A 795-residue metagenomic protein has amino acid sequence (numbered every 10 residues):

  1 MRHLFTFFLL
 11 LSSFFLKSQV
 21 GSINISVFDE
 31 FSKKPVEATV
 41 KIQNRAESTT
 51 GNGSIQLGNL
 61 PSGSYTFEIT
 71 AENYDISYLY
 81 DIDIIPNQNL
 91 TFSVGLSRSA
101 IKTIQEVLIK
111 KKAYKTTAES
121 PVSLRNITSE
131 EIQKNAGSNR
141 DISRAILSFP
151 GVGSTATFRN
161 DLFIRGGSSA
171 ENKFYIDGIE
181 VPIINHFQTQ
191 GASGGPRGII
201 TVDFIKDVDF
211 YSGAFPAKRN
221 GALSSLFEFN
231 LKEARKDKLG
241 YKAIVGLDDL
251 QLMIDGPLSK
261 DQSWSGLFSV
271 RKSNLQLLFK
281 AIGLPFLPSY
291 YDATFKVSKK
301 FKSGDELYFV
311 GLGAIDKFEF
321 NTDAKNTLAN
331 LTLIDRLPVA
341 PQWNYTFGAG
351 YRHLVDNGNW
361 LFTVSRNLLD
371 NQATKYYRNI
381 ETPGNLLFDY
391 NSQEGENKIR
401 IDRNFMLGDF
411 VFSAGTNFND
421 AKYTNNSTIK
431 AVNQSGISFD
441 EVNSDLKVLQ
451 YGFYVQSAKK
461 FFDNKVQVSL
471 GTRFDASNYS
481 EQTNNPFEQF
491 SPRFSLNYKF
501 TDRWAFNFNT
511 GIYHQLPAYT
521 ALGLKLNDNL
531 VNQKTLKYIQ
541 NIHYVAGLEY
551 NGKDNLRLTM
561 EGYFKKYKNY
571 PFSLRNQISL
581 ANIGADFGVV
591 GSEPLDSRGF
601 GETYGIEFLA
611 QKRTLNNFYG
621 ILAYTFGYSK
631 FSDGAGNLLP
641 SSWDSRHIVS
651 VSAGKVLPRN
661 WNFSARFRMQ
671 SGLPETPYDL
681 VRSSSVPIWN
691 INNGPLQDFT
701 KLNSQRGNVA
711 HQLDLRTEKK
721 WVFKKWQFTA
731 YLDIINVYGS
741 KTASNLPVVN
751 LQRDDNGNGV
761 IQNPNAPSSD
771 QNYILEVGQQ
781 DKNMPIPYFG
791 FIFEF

Functional and structural regions predicted by a protein language model:
R45-Q56: Short, acidic Ser/Thr/Gly-rich low-complexity loop/linker segments typical of extracellular and cell-surface proteins
D83, K110, Y114-F215, K232: Periplasmic N-terminal accessory/gating domains of Gram-negative outer-membrane beta-barrel systems
K173, D207-K218, S224-K232, L239-P285 (+2 more regions): Predominantly transmembrane beta-strands of Gram-negative outer membrane beta-barrel pores used for transport
G191, D323-A329, T424-A431, D502-Y544 (+3 more regions): Surface-exposed extracellular loop regions of Gram-negative outer-membrane beta-barrel proteins, predominantly
S298-D316, L337-T483, K499-D502, G552 (+4 more regions): Face-selective signature of the C-terminal outer-membrane beta-barrel domain
L387-S392, E396-D402, E441-Y454, Q533 (+4 more regions): Outer membrane beta-barrel strand-and-loop segments of large Gram-negative receptors, especially TonB-dependent
K460-F462, F564-K566, F587-P674: Gram-negative outer-membrane beta-barrel transporters
K568, G620, N660, R668-N692 (+2 more regions): C-terminal beta-signal and adjacent terminal beta-strands/loops of Gram-negative outer-membrane beta-barrel proteins
